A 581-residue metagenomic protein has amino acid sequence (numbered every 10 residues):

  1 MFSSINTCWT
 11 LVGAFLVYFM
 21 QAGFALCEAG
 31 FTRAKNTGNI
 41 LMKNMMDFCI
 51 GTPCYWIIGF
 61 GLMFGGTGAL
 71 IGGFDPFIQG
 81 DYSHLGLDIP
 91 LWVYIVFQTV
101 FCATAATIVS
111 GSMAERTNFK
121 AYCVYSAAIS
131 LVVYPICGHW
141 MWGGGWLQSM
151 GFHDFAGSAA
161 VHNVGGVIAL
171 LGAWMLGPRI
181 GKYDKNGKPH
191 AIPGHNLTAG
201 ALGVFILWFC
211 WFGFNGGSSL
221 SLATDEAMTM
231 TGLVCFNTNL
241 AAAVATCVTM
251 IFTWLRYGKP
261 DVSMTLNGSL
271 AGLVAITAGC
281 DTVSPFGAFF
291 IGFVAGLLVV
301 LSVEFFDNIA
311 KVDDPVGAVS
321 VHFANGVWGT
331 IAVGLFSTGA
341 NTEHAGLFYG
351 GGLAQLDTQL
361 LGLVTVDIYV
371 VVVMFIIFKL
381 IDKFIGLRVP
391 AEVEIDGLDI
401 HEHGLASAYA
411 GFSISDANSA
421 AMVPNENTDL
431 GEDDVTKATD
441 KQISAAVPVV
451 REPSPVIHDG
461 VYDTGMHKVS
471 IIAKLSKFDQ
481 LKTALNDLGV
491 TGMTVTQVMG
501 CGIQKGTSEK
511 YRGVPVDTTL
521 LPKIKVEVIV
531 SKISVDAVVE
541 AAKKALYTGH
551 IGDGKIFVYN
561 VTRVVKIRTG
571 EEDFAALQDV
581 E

Functional and structural regions predicted by a protein language model:
M1-I457: Glycine- and aromatic-enriched membrane alpha-helices
H401-L405, A420-E581: Positively charged, small/polar-rich N-terminal and surface patches that mediate targeting and assembly and bind
